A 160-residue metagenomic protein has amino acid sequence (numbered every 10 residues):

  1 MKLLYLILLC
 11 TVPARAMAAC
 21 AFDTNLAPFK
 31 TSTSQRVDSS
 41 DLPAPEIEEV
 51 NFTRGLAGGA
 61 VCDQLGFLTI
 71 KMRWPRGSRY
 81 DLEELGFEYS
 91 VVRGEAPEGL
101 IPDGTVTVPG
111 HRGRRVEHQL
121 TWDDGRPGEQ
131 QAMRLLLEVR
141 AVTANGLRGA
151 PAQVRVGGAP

Functional and structural regions predicted by a protein language model:
T11-R15: N-terminal signal peptide c-region/cleavage motif recognized by signal peptidases
A19-P75, P160: Short, compositionally biased P/S/T/A/G/V-rich stretches that sit at domain boundaries
P75-P102: Solvent-exposed loop/turn segments flanking beta-strands in beta-repeat/beta-sandwich domains
E98-R114, R155: Solvent-exposed serine/threonine-rich low-complexity stretches and specific carbohydrate-binding patches
G113-E129: Signal that preferentially marks extracellular ectodomain short beta-strand elements of beta-sandwich modules
Q130-R134: Extracellular Ig-like/FN3 beta-sandwich strand-entry sites
L147-G158: Extracellular fibronectin type III
